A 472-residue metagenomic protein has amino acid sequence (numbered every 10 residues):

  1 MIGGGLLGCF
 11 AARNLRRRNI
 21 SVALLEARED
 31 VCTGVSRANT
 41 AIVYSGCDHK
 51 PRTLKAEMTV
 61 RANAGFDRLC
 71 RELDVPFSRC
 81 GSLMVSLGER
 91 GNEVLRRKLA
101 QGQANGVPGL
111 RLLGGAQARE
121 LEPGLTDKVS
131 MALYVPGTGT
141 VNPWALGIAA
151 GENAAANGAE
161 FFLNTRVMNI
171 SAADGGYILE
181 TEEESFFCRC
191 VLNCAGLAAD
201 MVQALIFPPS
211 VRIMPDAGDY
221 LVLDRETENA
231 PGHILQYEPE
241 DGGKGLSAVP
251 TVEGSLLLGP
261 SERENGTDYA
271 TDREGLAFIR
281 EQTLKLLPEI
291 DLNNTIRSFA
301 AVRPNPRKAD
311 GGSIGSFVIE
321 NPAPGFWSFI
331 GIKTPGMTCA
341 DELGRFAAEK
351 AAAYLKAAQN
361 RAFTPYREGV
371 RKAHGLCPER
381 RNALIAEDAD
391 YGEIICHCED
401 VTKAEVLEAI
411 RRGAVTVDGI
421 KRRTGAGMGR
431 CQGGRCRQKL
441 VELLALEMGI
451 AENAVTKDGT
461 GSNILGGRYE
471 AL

Functional and structural regions predicted by a protein language model:
M1-L24: N-terminal Rossmann-like FAD-binding beta1-loop-alpha1 element of flavoenzymes
F10, I170-G175, L179-R273, I290 (+1 more regions): Flavin-dependent oxidoreductases
R16-A38: Glycine-rich FAD pyrophosphate-binding loop
A41-L121, G245-L246: Dinucleotide-binding Rossmann-like beta1-alpha1 core, especially the glycine-rich loop that anchors the ADP
K50-V60, V85-V94, L133-E152, Y269-E274 (+3 more regions): Short beta-strand to alpha-helix junction loop
P76-S86, R119-N157, S261-T267, W327-I332: Helix-loop-beta segment of a Rossmann-like dinucleotide-binding subdomain
L133-C190: Helical element adjacent to the flavin cofactor pocket in flavoenzyme catalytic cores
A149, G243, V252-E253, T267-I394 (+3 more regions): C-terminal catalytic lobe of FAD-dependent flavoproteins
